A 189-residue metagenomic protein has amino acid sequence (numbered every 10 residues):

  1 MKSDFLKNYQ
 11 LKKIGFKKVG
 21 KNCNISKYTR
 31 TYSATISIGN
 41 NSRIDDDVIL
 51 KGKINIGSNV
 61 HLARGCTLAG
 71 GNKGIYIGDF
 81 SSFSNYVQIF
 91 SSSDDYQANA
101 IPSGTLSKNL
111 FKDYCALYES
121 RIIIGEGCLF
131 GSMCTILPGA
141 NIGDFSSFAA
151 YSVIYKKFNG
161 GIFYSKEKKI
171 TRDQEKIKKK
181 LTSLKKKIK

Functional and structural regions predicted by a protein language model:
M1-N41, K189: Extended, small-residue-rich solenoid/repeat segments and analogous flexible loops that form exposed scaffolds
K2, T29-I38, R43-A140, F158-N159 (+2 more regions): Flexible, glycine/small-residue-enriched loop-and-beta-strand segment within the central core of proteins
P138, A150, L184-K189: Charge-rich, low-complexity terminal tails
G143: Acidic, glycine-enriched loop/beta-strand segments at the rims of small-molecule binding/catalytic pockets
Y151, K166-E167: Short, loop-centered acidic/histidine patches that primarily coordinate divalent metals
I170-I188: Short, basic/aromatic-enriched C-terminal tail that caps enzymatic domains
